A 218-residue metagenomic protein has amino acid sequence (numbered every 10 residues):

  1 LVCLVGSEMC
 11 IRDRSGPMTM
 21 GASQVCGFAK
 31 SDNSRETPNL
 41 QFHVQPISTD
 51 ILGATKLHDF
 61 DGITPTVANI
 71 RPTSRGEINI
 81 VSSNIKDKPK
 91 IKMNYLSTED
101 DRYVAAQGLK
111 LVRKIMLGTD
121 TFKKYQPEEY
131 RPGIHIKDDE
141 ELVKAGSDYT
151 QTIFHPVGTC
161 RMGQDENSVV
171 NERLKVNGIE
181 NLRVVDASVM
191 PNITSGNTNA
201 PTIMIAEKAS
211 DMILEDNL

Functional and structural regions predicted by a protein language model:
L1-G6, C10-I11: Single conserved hydrophobic/aromatic residue that forms the stacking wall/gate of nucleotide- or nucleobase-binding
D13, M18-G21, S34: Aromatic-residue-lined binding/catalytic grooves and analogous aromatic/hydrophobic interfacial grooves in multimeric
G16, K30-D32, G62-T121, V143-L218: C-terminal structured subdomain/cap of oxidoreductase catalytic cores
D32-V44, T49-G53: Extended, Lys/Arg-enriched charged tracts that mediate electrostatic binding to polyanionic substrates
Q45, L52-K56, G62-I70: Structured beta-strand/loop patches that form or line metal/cofactor-binding pockets in enzymes
Q126-H135, L214-L218: Active-site-proximal substrate-binding core of FAD-dependent oxidoreductases
I136-E140: Short glycine/threonine-rich loop-to-helix capping motif typified by GTGT followed within a few residues by an Asp-Pro
